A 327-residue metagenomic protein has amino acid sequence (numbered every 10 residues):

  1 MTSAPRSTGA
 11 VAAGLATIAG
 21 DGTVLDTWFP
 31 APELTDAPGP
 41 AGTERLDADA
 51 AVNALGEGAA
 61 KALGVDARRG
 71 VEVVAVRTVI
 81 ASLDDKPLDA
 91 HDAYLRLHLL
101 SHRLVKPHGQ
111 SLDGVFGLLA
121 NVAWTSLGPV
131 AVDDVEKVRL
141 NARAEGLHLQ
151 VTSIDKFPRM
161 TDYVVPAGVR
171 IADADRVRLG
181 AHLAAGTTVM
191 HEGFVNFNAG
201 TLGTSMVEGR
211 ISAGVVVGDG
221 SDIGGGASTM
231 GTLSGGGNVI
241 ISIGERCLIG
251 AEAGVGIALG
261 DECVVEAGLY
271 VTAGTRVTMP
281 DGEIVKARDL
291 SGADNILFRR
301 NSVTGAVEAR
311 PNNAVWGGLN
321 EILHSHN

Functional and structural regions predicted by a protein language model:
M1-D162, S291-N327: Terminal amphipathic alpha-helical/low-complexity segments used for targeting or macromolecular assembly
A93-R96, A167, V239, D261: General structural feature for long, well-ordered alpha-helical segments within catalytic domains of soluble enzymes
I154-V177: Active-site-adjacent loop/helix segments that line or gate small-molecule/cofactor pockets in enzymes
D162-Y163, D175, A251, E283-V285: A generic local structural motif
V169, D175-V177, A181-L183, T187-V189 (+8 more regions): A structural motif detector for beta-strand N-caps
E262, V277-D281, N312-N313: Composition- and surface-driven signal marking solvent-exposed, interaction-prone regions in large proteins
V271-D289: A conserved acidic, glycine/proline-rich C-terminal tail/linker
